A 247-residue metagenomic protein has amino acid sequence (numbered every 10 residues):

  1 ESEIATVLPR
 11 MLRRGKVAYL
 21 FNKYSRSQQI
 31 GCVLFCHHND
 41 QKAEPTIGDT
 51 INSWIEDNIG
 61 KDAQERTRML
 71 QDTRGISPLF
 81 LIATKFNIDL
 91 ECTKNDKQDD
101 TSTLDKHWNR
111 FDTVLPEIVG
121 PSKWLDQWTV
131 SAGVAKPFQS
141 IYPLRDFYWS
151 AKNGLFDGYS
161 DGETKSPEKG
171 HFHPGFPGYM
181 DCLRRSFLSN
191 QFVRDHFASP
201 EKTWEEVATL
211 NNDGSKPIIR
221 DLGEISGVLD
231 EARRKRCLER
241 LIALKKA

Functional and structural regions predicted by a protein language model:
E1-S2: Switch I (G2) and immediately adjacent beta-strands of P-loop GTPase domains
T6-V33, N39-K246: Conserved GTPase G-domain substructure that encodes guanine base recognition and part of the catalytic core, centered
